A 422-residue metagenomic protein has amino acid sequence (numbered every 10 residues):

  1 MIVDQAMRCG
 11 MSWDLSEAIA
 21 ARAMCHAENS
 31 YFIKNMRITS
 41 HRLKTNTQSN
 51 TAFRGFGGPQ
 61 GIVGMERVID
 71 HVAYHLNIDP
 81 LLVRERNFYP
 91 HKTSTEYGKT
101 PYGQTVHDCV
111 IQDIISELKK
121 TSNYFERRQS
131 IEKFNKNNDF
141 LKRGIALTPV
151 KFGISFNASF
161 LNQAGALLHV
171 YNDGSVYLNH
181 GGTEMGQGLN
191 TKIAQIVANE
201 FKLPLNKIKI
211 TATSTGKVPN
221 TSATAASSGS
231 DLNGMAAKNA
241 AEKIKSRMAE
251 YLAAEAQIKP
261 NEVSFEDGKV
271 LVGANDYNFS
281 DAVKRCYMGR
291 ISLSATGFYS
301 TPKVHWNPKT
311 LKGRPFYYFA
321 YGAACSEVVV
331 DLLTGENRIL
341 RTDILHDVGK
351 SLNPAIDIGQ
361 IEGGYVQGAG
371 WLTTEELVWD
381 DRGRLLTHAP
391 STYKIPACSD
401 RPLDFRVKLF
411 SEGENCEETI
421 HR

Functional and structural regions predicted by a protein language model:
M1-D113, K120, R127-R422: Cofactor-binding beta-sheet edge motifs in enzyme active sites
